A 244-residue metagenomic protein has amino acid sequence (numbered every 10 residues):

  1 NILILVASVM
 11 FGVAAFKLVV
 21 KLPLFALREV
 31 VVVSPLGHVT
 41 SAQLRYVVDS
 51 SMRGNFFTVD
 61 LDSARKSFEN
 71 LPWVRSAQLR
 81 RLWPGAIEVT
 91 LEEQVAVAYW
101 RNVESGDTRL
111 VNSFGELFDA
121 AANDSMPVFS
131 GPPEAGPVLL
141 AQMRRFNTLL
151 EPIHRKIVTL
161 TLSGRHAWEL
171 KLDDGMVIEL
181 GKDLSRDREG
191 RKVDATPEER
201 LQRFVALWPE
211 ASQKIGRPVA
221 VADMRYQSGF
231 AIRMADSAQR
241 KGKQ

Functional and structural regions predicted by a protein language model:
N1-V31, H38-N55, V59-K66, N70 (+2 more regions): Charged, solvent-exposed interaction patches on well-folded alpha/beta domains that mediate macromolecular contacts
